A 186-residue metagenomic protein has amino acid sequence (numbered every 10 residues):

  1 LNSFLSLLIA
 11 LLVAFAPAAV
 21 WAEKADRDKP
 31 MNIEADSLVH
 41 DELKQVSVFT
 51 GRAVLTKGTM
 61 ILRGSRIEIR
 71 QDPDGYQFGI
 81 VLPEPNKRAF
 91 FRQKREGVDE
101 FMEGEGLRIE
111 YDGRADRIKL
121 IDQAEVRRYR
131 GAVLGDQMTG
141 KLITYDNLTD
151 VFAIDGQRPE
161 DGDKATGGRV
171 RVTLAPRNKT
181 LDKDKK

Functional and structural regions predicted by a protein language model:
L1-K186: Mature-chain termini and adjacent capping regions
